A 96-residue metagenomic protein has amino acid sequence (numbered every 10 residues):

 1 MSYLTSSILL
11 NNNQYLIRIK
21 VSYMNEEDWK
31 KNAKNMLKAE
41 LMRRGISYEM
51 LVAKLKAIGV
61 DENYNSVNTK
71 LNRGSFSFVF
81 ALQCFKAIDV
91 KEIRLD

Functional and structural regions predicted by a protein language model:
L4-S47, K54: A short, Lys/Arg-rich alpha-helix, primarily the initiator
K56-S75: Recognition helix of helix-turn-helix/homeodomain-like DNA-binding domains that insert into the DNA major groove
F78-R94: DNA major-groove recognition helix of helix-turn-helix/homeodomain DNA-binding modules
